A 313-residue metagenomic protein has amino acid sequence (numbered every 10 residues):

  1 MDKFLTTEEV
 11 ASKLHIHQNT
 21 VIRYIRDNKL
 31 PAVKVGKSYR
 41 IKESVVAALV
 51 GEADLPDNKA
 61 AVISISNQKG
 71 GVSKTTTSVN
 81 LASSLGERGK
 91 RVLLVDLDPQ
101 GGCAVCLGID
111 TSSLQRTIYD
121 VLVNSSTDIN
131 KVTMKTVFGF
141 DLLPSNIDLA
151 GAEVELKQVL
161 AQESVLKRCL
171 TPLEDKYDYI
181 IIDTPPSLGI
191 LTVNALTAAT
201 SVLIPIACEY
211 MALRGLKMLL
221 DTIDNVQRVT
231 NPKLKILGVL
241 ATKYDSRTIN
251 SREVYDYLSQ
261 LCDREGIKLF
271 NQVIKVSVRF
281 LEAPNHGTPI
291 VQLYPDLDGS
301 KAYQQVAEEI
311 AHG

Functional and structural regions predicted by a protein language model:
M1-T20: Polyanion-binding surface elements
F4, R23, V33-K37, A48-G313: P-loop NTP-binding core
L14-S38: Major-groove DNA-recognition helix of helix-turn-helix-type DNA-binding domains
